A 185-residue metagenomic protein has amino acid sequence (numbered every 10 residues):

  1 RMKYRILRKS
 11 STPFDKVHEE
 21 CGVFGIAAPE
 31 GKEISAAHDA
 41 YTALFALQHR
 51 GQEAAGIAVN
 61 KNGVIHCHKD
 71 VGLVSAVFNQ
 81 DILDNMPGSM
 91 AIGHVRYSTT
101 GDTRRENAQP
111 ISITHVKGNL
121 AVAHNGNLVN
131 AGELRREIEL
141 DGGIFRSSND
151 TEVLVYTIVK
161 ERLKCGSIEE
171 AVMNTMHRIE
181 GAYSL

Functional and structural regions predicted by a protein language model:
M2-L185: Conserved short alpha-helical segments that host acidic/polar catalytic motifs at enzyme active sites
